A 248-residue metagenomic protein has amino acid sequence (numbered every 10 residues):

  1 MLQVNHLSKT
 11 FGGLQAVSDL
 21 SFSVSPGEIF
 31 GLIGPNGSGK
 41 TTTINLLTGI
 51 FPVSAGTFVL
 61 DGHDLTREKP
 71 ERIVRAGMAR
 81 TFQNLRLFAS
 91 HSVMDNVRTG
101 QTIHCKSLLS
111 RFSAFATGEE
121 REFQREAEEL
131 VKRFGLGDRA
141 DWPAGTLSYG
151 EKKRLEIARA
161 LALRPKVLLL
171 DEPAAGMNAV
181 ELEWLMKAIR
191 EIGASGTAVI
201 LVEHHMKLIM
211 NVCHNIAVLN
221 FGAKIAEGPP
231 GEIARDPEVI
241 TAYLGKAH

Functional and structural regions predicted by a protein language model:
M1-H248: Glycine-rich phosphate-binding loops of nucleotide-dependent enzymes
